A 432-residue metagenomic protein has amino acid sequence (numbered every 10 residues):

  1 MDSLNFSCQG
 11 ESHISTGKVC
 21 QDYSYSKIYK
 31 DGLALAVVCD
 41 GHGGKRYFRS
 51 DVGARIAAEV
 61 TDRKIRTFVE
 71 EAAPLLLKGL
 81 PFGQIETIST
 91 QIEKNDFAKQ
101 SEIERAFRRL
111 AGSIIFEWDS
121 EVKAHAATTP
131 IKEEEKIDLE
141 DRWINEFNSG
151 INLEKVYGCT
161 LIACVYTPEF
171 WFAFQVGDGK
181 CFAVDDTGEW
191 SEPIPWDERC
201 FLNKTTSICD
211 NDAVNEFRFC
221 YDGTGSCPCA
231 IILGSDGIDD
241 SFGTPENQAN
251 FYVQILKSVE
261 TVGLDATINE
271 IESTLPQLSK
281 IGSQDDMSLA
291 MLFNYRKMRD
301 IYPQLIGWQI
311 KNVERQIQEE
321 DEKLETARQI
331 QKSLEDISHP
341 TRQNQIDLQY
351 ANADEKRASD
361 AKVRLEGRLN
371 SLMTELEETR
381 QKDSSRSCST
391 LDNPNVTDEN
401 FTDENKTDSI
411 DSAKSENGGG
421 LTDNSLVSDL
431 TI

Functional and structural regions predicted by a protein language model:
M1-R66, G179, D210-Y221, S283-Q284 (+1 more regions): N-terminal entry segment of metal-dependent catalytic domains or homologous docking segments
N5-K18, A127-E154, G158, A183-S226 (+2 more regions): PP2C/PPM family metal-dependent serine/threonine protein phosphatase catalytic domain, recognizing the conserved
Y23, K78-F182, F217-G225: Catalytic core of PPM/PP2C metal-dependent serine/threonine phosphatase domains
I28-D31, Y166-E169, G177, V184-G188 (+1 more regions): Short acidic-glycine loop/turn motifs at beta-strand connectors
A36-C39, F174-V176, I232-G234: Short hydrophobic beta-strand that contains or immediately precedes a catalytic carboxylate
R46-Y47, F172, A183-D185, S241-G243 (+1 more regions): Short helix/loop capping segments that flank catalytic or ligand/cofactor-binding pockets
T61-L77: Compact, glycine/acidic-enriched structural inserts
K204-I337, N344-I432: C-terminal catalytic subdomain
